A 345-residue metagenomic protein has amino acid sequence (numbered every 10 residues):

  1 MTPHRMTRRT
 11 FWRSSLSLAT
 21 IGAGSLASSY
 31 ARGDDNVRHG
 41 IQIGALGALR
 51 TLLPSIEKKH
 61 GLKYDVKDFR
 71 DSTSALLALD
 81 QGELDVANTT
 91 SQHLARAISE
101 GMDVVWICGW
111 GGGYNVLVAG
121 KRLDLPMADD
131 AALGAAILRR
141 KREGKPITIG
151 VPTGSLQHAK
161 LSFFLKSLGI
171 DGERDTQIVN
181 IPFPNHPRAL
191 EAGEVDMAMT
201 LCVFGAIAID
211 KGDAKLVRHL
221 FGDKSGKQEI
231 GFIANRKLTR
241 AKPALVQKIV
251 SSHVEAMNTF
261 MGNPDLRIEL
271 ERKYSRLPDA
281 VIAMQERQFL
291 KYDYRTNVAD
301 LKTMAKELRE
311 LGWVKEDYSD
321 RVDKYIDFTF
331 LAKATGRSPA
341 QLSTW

Functional and structural regions predicted by a protein language model:
T2-A19: N-terminal secretory signal peptides and thylakoid transit peptides that target proteins across membranes
D34-A45, L62-K67, P146-G150, I178-V179: Short, well-ordered beta-strand elements
Q42-D80, I98-E100, A159-S167, A208 (+1 more regions): Short, polar/charged alpha-helical segment
G47, R240-K315: Secondary-structure end/capping motifs
V66-D80, T90-Q92, D171-A192, V203: Short helix-initiation/N-cap motifs at beta->coil->alpha
N88-E100, S162, S167, V195-A214 (+1 more regions): A ligand-binding cleft/hinge motif common to bilobed small-molecule-binding domains
Q92, W110-N180, P184, R236 (+1 more regions): A conserved helix-loop-strand patch within extracytoplasmic ligand-binding domains of the periplasmic binding
P184-E271: Pocket-lining segment of extracytoplasmic ligand-binding domains
